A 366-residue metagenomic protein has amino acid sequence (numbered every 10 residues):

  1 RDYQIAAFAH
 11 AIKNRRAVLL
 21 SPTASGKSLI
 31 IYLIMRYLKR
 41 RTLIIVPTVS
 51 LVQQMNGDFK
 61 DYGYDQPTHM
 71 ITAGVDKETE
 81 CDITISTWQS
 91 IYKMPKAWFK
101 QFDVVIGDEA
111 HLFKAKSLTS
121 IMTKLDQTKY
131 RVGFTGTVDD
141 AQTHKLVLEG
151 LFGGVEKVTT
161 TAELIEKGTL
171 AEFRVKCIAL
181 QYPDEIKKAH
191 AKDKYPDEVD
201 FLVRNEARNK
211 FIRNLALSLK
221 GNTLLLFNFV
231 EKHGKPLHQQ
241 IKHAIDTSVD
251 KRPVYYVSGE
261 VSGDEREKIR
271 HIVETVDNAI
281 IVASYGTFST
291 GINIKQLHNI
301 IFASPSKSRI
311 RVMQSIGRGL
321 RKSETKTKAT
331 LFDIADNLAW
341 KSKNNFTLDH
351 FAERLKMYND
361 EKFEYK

Functional and structural regions predicted by a protein language model:
R1-L20: Conserved pre-motif I regulatory segment
N14-M35: Walker A/P-loop
V49-G74, A244-V249: Conserved helix-turn-beta segment of the N-terminal RecA-like "Helicase ATP-binding" lobe in SF1/SF2 helicases
Q53, T68-E80, L224, H233-P236 (+1 more regions): Conserved helicase ATPase core of P-loop NTP-dependent helicases/translocases
A73-V104, A115-S120, T287: Conserved helix/coil segment N-terminal to the catalytic DExD/H
D103-V104, H111-K176, Y358: Post-DEXD/H (motif II) to motif III coupling segment of the RecA-like Helicase ATP-binding lobe
H190-N228, K235-A244: Conserved interdomain hinge at the start of the Helicase C-terminal
S258-D360: Conserved RecA-like P-loop NTPase helicase motor core
